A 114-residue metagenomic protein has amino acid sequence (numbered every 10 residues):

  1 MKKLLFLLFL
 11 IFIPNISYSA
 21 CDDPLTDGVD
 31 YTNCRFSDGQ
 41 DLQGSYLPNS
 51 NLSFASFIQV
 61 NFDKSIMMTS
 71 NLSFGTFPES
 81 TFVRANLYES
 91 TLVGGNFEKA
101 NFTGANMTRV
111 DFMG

Functional and structural regions predicted by a protein language model:
L4-I13: Sec-dependent N-terminal signal peptides
I13-S19: Sec/Tat signal peptide C-region and signal peptidase I cleavage site
S19-G114: Tandem repeat scaffolds
